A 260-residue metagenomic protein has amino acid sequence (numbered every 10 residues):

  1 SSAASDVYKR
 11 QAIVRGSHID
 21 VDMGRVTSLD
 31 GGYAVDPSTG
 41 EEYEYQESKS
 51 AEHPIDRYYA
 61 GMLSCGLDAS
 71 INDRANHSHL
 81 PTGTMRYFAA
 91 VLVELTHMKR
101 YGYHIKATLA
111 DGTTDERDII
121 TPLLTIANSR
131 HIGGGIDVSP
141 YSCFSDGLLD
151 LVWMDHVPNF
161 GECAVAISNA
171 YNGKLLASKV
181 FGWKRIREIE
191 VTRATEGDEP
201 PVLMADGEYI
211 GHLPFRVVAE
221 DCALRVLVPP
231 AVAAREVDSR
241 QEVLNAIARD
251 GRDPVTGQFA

Functional and structural regions predicted by a protein language model:
S1-P122: Catalytic core of DAGKc-family lipid kinases
V14, Y59-S64, H131-G133, S145 (+2 more regions): Short glycine/serine/threonine-biased micro-segments
D22, D68, N128, D150 (+1 more regions): Acidic active-site catalytic centers that drive phospho-/nucleotidyl reactions and related ester hydrolyses
G24-L29, M62-C65, T108, A127-S129 (+3 more regions): Fold-independent oxyanion-binding glycine-rich loops and adjacent beta-strand/coil segments at enzyme active sites
L63, L80, T84, N128 (+2 more regions): Alpha-helix N-cap/loop-to-helix boundary motif
S64, D68, T125-Y141, Y209: Glycine-rich phosphate/pyrophosphate-binding beta-alpha loops
S70, Y87, L123-T125, D150 (+1 more regions): Non-catalytic alpha-helical scaffold/packing segments enriched in small hydrophobic residues
A107-T113, D118, D137-A260: ATP/nucleoside-binding phosphotransfer catalytic cores, i.e., glycine-rich phosphate-binding loops
